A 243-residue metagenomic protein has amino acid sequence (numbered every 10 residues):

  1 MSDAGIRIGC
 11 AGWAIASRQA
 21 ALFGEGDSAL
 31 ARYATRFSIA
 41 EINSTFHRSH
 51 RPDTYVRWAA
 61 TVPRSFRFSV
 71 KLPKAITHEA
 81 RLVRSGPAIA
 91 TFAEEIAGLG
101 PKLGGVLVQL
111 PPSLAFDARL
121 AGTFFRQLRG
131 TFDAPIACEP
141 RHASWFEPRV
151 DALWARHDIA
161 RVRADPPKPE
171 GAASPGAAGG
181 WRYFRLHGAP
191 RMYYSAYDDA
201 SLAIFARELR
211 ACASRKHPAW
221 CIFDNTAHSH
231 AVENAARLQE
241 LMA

Functional and structural regions predicted by a protein language model:
M1-A243: Residues lining hydrophobic/aromatic ligand-binding pockets adjacent to catalytic sites
